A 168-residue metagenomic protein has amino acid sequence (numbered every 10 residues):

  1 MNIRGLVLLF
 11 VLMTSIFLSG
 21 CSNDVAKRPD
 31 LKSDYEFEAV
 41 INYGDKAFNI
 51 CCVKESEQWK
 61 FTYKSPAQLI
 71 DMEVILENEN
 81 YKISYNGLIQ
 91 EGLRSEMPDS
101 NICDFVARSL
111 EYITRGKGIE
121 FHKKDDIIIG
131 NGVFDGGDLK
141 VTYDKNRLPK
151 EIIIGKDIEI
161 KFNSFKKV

Functional and structural regions predicted by a protein language model:
M1-V7: Bacterial N-terminal signal peptides that target proteins for export
F17-G20: C-terminal motif of bacterial Sec signal peptides marking the signal peptidase cleavage site
S22-D24: Bacterial signal peptide processing site
K27-L31, Y35-A39, I83-G137: Flexible, processing/modification-adjacent segments and terminal tails in exported/periplasmic/extracellular proteins
S33, G44-K46, I50-V53, Q58-W59: Start-of-domain marker
C52-R108, Y112, I158-E159: An acidic-aromatic
K60-S65, M72, K117-V168: Gly/Pro-enriched, hydrophobic low-complexity segments that function as extracytoplasmic propeptides/linkers
